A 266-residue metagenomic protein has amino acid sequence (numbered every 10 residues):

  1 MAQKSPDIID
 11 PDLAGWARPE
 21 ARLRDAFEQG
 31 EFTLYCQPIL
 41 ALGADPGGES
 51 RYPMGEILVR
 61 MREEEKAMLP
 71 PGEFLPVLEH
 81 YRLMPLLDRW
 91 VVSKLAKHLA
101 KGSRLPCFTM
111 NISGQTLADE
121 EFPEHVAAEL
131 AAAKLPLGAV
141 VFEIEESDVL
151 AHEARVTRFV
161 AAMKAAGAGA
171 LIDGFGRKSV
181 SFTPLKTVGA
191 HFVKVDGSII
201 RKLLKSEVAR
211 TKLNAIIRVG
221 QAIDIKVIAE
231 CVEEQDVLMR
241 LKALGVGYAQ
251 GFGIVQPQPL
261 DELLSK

Functional and structural regions predicted by a protein language model:
M1-W16, A26, Q37, R60 (+5 more regions): EAL-family c-di-GMP phosphodiesterase catalytic domain
P11, G15-R18, E28, E79 (+3 more regions): Signal-transducing alpha-helical linker
P19, I57, P71, V77-L78 (+5 more regions): Structural preference for long, well-ordered alpha-helical segments in enzyme cores
E28-Y35, P85, L105: PAS/PAS-like sensory domains
T33-L75, H191-V193: A short, well-structured catalytic beta-strand-centered motif of the EAL phosphodiesterase domain for c-di-GMP
Y52-E56, E63, Y81-R155, C231: Catalytic core of bacterial c-di-GMP phosphodiesterases, primarily the EAL and HD-GYP domains, capturing alpha-helical
L99, L130, V160-M163, G167 (+1 more regions): Hydrophobic core positions within the conserved protein kinase catalytic domain
